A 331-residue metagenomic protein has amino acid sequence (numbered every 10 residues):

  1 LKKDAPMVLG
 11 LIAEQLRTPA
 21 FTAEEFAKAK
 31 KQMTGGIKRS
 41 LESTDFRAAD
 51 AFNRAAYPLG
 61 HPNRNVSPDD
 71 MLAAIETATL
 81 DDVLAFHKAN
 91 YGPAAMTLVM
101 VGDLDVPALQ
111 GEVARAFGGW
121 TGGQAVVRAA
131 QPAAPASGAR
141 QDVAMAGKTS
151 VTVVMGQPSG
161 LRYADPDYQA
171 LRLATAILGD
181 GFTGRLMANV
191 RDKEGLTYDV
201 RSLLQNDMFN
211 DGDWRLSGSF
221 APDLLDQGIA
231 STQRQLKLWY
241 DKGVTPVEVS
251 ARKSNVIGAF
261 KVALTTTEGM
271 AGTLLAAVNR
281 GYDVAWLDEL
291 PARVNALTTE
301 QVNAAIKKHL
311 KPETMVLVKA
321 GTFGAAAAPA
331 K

Functional and structural regions predicted by a protein language model:
L1-A125, A170, K193-K331: Charge-rich, well-structured scaffold segments of protease-associated domains
R54, A125-T183: His/Glu-based metal-binding/catalytic segments typifying zinc-dependent metallopeptidases
